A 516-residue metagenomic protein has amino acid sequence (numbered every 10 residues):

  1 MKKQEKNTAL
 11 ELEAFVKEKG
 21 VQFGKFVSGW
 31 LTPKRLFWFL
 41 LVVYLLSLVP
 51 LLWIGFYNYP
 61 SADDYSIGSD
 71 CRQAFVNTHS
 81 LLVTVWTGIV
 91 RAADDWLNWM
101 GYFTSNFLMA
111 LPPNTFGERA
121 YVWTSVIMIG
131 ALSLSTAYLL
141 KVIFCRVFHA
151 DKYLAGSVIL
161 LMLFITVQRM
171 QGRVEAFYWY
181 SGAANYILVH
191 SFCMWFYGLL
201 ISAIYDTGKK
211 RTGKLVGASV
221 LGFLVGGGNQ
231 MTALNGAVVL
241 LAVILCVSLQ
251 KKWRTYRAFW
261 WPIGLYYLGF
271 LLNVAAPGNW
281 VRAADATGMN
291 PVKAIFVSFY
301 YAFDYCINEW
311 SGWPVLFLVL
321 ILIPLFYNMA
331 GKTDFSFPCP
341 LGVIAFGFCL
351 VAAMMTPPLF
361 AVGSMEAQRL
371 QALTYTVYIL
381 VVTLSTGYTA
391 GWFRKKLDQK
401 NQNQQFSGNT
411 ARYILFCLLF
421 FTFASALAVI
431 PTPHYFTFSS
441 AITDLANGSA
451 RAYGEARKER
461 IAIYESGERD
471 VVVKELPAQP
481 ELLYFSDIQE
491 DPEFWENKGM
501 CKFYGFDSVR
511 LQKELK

Functional and structural regions predicted by a protein language model:
M1-W30: Short, Lys/Arg-rich, polar N-terminal cytosolic tail immediately upstream of the first transmembrane signal-anchor
F15, G24-D95, W99, P113-G156 (+1 more regions): Intrinsically disordered, polar/acidic, low-complexity terminal segments
L52-V122, Y180, G226-L370: Transmembrane catalytic cores of multi-pass membrane glycosyltransferases and polysaccharide-assembly enzymes
D63, K152-I201, N229, A353-G387: Membrane-interface micro-motifs in multi-pass membrane enzymes
E118-L134, A183-S191, G226-G227, A233: Individual alpha-helical transmembrane segments in multi-pass integral membrane proteins
L132-F144, F192-I204, V238-C246, V319-F326 (+1 more regions): Transmembrane alpha-helical segments
S202-L224: Short hydrophobic alpha-helices at membrane interfaces in multi-pass membrane enzymes
K210-K214, Q250-G264, F335-G342, K400-F421: Membrane-interfacial entry segments at the cytosolic side of transmembrane helices
